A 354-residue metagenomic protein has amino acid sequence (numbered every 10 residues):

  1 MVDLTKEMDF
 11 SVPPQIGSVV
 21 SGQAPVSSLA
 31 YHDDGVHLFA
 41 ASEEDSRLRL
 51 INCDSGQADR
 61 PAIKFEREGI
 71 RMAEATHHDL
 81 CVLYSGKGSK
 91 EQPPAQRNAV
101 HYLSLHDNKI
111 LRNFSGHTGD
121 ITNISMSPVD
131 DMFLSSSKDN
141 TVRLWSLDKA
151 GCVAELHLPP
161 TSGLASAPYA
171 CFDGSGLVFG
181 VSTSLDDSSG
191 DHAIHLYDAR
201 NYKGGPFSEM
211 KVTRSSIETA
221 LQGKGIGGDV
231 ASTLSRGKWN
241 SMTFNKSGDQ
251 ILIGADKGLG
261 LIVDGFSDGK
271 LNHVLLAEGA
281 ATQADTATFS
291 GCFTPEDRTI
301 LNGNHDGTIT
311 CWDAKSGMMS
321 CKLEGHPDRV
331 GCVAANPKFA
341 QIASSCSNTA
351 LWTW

Functional and structural regions predicted by a protein language model:
M1-W354: WD40-repeat beta-propeller superdomains and closely related acidic/aromatic-rich repeat-like regions
